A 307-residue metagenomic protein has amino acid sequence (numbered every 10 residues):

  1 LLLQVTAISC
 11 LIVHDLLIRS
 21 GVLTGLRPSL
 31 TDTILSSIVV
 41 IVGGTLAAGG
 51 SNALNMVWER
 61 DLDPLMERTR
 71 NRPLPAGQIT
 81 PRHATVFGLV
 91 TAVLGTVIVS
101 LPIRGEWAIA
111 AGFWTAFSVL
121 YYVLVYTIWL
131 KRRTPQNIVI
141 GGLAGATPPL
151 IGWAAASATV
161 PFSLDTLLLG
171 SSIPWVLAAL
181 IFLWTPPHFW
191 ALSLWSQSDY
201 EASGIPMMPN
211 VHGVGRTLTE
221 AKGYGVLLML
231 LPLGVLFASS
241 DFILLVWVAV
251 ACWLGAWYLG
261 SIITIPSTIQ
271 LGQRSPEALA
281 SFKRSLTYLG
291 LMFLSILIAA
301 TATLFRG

Functional and structural regions predicted by a protein language model:
L2-C10, P73, V139-A156, G215 (+1 more regions): Small-residue-rich segments of transmembrane alpha-helices in multi-pass membrane proteins, especially helix faces
V5-A7, V13, L17-R60, R68 (+3 more regions): Membrane-embedded alpha-helical segments that form the functional core of polytopic membrane enzymes, especially those
R19, G25-L35, G142-S193, Q197-S198 (+1 more regions): Functional transmembrane core segments of multi-pass inner-membrane proteins
M56, D61, L120-T134, F189 (+3 more regions): C-terminal ends of transmembrane helices
R60, P64, R68-A111, G213-A238: Multi-pass membrane catalytic core of lipid/isoprenoid biosynthesis enzymes
P81-A158: Intramembrane alpha-helical segments
L150-F162, L228-V235, Y288-R306: Hydrophobic alpha-helical transmembrane segments in multi-pass integral membrane proteins
L259-M292: Interfacial loop-to-transmembrane junctions
